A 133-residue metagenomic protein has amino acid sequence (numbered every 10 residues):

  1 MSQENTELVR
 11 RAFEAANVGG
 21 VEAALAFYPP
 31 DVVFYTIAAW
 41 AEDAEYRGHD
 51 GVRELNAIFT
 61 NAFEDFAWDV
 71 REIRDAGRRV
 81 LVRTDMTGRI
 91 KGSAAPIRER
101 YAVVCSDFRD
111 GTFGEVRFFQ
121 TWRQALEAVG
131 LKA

Functional and structural regions predicted by a protein language model:
M1-A133: C-terminal and inter-domain tail/linker signature
